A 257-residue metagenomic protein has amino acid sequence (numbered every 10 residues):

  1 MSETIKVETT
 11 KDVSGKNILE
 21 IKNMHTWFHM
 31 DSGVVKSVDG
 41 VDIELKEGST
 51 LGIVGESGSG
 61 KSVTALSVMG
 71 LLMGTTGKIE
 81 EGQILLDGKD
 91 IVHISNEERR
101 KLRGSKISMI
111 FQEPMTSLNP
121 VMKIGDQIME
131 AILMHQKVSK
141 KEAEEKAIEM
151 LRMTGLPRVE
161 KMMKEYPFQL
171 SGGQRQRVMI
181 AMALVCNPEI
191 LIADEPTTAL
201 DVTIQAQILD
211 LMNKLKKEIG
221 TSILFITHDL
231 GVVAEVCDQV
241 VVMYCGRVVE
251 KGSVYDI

Functional and structural regions predicted by a protein language model:
M1-I257: ABC transporter nucleotide-binding domains
